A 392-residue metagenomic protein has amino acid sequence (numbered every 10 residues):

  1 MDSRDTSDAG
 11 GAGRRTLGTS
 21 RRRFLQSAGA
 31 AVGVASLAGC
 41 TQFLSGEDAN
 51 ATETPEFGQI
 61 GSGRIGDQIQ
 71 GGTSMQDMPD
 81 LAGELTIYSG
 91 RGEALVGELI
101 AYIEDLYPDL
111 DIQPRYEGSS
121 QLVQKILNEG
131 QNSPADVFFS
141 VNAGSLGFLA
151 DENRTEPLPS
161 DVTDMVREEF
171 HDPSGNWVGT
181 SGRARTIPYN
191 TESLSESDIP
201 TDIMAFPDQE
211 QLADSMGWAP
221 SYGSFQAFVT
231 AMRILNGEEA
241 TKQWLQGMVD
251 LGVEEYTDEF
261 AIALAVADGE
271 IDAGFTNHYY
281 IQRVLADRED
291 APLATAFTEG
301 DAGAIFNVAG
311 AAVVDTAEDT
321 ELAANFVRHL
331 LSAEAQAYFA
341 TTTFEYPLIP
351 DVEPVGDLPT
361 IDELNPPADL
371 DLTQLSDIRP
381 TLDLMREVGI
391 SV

Functional and structural regions predicted by a protein language model:
M1-T19: N-terminal secretory signal peptides
R14-L25, A30, A38: Twin-arginine (Tat) signal peptide motif
T41-A51: Bacterial lipoprotein signal-peptidase II cleavage site
I60-V141, G147: Early extracytoplasmic/lumenal segment of secretory-pathway proteins
G90, A94-G97, S119, S133-E270: Extracytoplasmic ligand-binding site segments that recognize negatively charged/polar headgroups
A240, T257-T316, E353-V355: Extracytoplasmic/periplasmic substrate-binding proteins
A309-L372: Mature extracytoplasmic/periplasmic domains
T373-V392: Conserved C-terminal helix/tail region of periplasmic/extracytoplasmic solute-binding proteins
